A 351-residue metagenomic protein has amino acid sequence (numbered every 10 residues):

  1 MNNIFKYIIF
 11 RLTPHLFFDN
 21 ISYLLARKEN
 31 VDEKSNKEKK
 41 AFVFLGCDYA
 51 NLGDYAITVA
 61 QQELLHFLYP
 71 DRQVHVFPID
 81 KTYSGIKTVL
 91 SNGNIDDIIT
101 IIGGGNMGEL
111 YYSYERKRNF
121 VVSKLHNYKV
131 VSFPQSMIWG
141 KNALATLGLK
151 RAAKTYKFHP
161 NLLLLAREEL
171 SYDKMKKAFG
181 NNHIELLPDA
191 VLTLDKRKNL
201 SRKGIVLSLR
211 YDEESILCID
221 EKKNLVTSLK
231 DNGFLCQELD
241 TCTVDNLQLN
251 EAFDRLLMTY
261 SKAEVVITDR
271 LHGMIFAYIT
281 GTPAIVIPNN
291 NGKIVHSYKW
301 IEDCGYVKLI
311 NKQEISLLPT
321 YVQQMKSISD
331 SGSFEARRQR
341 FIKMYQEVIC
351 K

Functional and structural regions predicted by a protein language model:
M1-K351: Active-site anion-handling motifs in enzyme catalytic cores
